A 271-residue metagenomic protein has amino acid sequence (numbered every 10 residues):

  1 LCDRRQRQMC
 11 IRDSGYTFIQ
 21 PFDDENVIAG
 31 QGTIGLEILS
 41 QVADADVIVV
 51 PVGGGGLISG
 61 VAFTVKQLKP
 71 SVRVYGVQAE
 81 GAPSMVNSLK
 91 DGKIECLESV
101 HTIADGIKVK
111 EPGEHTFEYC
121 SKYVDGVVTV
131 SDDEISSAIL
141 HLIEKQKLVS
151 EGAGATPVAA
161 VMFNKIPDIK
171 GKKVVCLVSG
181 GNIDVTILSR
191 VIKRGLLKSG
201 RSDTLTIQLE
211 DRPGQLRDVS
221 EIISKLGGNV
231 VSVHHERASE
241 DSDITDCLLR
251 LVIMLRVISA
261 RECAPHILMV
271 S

Functional and structural regions predicted by a protein language model:
L1-I11: Single conserved hydrophobic/aromatic residue that forms the stacking wall/gate of nucleotide- or nucleobase-binding
S14-F18, V100-H101, G200, D243-C247: Gly-rich Lys/Arg/Thr-decorated short loops/hinges at beta-loop-alpha junctions or inter-strand turns that position
F18-P21, I48-V50, G76-V77, V128-D132 (+1 more regions): General beta-strand structural signal in soluble alpha/beta enzymes
D23-Y123, M162-E210, S220: Glycine-rich phosphate/pyrophosphate-binding loop at beta-loop-alpha junctions
D24, A79-E80, D132, A155 (+1 more regions): Short, ordered loop/turn segments at secondary-structure junctions
G113-K172: Active-site-adjacent helical/loop segments in soluble small-molecule enzymes
I187-S271: A conserved regulatory-domain signal marking ACT and ACT-like small-molecule sensing domains and adjacent regulatory
